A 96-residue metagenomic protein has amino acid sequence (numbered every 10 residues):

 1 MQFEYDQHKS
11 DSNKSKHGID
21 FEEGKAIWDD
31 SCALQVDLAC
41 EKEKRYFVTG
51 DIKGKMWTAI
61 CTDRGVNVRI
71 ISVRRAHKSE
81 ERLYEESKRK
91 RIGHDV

Functional and structural regions predicted by a protein language model:
M1-V96: Ribonuclease/tRNase effector modules and their secretory precursors
